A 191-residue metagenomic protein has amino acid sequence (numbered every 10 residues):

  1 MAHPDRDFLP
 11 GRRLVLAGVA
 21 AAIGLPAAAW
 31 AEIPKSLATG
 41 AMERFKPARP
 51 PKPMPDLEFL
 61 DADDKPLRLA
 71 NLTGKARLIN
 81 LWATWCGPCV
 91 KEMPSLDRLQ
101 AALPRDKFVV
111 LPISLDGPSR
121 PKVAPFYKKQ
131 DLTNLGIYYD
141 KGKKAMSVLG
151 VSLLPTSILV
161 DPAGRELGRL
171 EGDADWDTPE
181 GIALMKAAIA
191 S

Functional and structural regions predicted by a protein language model:
M1-P10, A17-L25: N-terminal secretory signal peptides
A29-D56: N-proximal helix/coil linker or "cap" segments that precede and/or mark the start of modular domains
K52-M54, T73-G74, R105: Extracytoplasmic
M54-P55, R77, L154-T156: Short loop/turn microsegments at loop-to-beta-strand junctions
A62-D63, P162: Short, ordered coil/turn segments that flank beta-strands lining enzyme active or ligand-binding pockets
A70-G87: Short active-site neighborhood of thiol/selenol oxidoreductases, capturing the structured segment around
K91-Q130, K141-S147: Structural microenvironment flanking redox-active thiols in thiol-disulfide oxidoreductases
K129-T133, D140-K186: Thiol/disulfide oxidoreductase modules built on the thioredoxin-like
